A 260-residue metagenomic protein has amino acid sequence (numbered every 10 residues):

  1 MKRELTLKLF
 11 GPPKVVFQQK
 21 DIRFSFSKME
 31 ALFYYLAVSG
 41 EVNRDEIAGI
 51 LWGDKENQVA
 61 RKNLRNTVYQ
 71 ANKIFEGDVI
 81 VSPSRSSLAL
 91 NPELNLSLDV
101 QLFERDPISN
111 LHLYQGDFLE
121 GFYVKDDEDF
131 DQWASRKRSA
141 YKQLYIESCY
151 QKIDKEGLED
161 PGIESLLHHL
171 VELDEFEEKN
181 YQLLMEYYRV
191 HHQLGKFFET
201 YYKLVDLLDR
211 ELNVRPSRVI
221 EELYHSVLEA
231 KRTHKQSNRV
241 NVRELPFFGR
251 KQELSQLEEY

Functional and structural regions predicted by a protein language model:
M1-E4: Basic, amphipathic DNA-recognition helix from helix-turn-helix-like DNA-binding domains
T6-K8, V79-P83: Short beta-strand
L9-D21: Short, Lys/Arg-enriched N-terminal segment that forms or immediately precedes the first helix of a structured domain
I22-F24, K28-A31, V38, K55-V59 (+2 more regions): Intrinsically disordered, charged and Pro/Gly-enriched terminal/linker segments that flank large helical-solenoid
Y35-I47: Short capping segments at the starts of secondary-structure elements
I50: Residues within the alpha-helical elements of helix-turn-helix
R65-V68, N72-V79, V205: C-terminal flanking helix
Q252-Y260: Pre-Walker A adenine-sensing motif
